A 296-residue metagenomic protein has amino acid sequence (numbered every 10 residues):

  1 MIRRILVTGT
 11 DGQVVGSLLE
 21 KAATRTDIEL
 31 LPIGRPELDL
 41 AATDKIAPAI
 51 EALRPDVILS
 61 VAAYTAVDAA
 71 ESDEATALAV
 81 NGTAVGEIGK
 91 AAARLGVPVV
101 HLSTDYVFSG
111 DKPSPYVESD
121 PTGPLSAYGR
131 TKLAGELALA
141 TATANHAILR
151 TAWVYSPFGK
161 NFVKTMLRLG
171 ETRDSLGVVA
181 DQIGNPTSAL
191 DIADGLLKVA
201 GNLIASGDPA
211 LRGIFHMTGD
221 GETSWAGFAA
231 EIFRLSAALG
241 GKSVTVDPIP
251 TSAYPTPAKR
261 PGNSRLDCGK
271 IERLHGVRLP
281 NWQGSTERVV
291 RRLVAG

Functional and structural regions predicted by a protein language model:
I2-A23: N-terminal Rossmann NAD(P)H-binding glycine-rich loop of SDR-like oxidoreductase domains
Q13, S17, G195-L196, N202-T256: Mid/C-terminal beta-alpha module of Rossmann-like enzyme folds, strongest in SDR-family dehydrogenases/epimerases
T43-G82: NAD(P)H-binding glycine-rich loop region in Rossmannoid oxidoreductase-like domains and their noncatalytic homologs
V67, S72, D105-L125: Active-site "gating" loop of Rossmann-like NAD(P)-dependent oxidoreductase/epimerase domains
S72-V100: NAD(P)-cofactor binding segment of oxidoreductase domains
T131: Active-site helix of classical SDR
L137-P186, L190-K198: NAD(P)-dependent short-chain dehydrogenase/reductase
P280-G296: Amphipathic terminal alpha-helices
